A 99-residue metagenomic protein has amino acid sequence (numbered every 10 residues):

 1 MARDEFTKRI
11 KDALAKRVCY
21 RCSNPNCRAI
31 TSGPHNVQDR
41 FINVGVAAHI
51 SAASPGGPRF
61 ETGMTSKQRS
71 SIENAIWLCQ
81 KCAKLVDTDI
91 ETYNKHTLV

Functional and structural regions predicted by a protein language model:
M1-C19, I30-S32: A boundary/linker detector
A2-D4, A29-A75, V86-Y93, L98: Histidine-centered nuclease catalytic patch
A15-S23, S71-A75: Short metal-coordination and nucleic-acid-contact micro-motifs, chiefly zinc-binding Cys/His arrays
C22-C27, C79: Short cysteine-rich clusters marking metal-coordination/redox-active sites
